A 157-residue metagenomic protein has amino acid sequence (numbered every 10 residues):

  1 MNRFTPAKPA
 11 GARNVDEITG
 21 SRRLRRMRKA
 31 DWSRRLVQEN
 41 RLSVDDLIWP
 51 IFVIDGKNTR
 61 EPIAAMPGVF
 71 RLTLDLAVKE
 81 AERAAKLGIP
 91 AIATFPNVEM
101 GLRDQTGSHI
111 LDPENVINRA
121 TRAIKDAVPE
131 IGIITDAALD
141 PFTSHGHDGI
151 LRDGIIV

Functional and structural regions predicted by a protein language model:
N2-R60, A64: N-terminal amphipathic alpha-helix/helix-capping segment at the start of soluble metabolic enzymes
L42-V69, I134-V157: N-terminal small/glycine-rich loop or linker at the start of catalytic domains across soluble metabolic enzymes
V44-L47, G88-A91, V128-I131: Short, well-ordered coil/turn segments that N-cap beta-strands
W49-I51, I92-T94, I124: Generic structural hydrophobic/aromatic packing signal, biased to beta-strands
R60-L74, L87-N115, F142-T143: Glycine-rich, proline-tolerant flexible connector loops at the mouths of alpha/beta enzymes
E82-A85: Non-catalytic positions within long, well-ordered alpha-helices that form the structural scaffold/packing of enzyme
R103-A137: Alpha-helix-loop-beta-strand connector modules within alpha/beta enzyme cores
